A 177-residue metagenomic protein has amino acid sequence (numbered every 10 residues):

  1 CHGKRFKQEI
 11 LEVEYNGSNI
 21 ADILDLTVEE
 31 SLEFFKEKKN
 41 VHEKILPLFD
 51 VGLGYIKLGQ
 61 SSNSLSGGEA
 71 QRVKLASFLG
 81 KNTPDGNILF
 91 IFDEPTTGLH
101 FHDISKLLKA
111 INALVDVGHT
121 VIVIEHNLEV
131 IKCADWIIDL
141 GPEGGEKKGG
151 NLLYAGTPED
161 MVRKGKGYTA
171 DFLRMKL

Functional and structural regions predicted by a protein language model:
C1-L177: Conserved phosphate-binding elements of NTP-dependent enzyme cores
